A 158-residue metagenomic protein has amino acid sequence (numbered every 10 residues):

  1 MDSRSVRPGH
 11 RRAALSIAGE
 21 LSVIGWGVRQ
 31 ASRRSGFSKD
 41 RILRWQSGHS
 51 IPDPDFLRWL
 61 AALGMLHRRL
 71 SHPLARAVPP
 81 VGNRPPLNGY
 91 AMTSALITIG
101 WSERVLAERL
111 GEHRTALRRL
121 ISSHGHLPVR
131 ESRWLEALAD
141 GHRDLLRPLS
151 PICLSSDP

Functional and structural regions predicted by a protein language model:
M1-G25, A61, S71-I99: A short, Lys/Arg-rich alpha-helix, primarily the initiator
R11-I17, D53-F56, G89-M92, E131-S132 (+1 more regions): Short amphipathic alpha-helical segments that mediate assembly, nucleic-acid/protein binding, or membrane association
A18, R29, L57, T93 (+1 more regions): Short glycine-/small-residue-rich flexible loop motifs, especially phosphate/cofactor-binding loops
V23-L43, G100-R118: Short alpha-helical DNA-recognition segment
P54-L70, H126-P148: DNA major-groove recognition helix of helix-turn-helix/homeodomain DNA-binding modules
R69-N83, L146-P158: Short amphipathic recognition helices of helix-turn-helix/homeodomain-type DNA-binding modules
